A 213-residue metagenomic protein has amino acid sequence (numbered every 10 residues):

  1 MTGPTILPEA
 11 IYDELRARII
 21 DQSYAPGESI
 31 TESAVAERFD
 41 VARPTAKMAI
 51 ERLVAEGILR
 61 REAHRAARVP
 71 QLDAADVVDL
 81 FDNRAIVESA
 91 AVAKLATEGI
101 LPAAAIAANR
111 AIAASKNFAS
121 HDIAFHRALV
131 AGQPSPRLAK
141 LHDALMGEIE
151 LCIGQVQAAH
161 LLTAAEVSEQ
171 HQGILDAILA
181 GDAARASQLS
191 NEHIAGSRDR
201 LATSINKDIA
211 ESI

Functional and structural regions predicted by a protein language model:
M1-G3, L7, D79, N117 (+3 more regions): A general boundary/transition motif marking the beginning of the first structured unit of a protein
M1-T97, T203-I213: Short linear motifs at protein or domain termini
I6-E9, F81-A85, K140-D143, L161 (+1 more regions): Alpha-helix N-cap/helix-start motif at coil-to-helix transitions, marked by capping-box chemistry
D76, V87, R137-L138, S197: Short phosphate-engaging motifs
K94, A128, R200: Short alpha-helical functional segments enriched in proximate histidine and acidic residues
I100-A159, V167-A177, R185-G196: Conserved amphipathic alpha-helical segments that form helical-bundle/coiled-coil interaction surfaces
A195-I205: Short arginine-rich
